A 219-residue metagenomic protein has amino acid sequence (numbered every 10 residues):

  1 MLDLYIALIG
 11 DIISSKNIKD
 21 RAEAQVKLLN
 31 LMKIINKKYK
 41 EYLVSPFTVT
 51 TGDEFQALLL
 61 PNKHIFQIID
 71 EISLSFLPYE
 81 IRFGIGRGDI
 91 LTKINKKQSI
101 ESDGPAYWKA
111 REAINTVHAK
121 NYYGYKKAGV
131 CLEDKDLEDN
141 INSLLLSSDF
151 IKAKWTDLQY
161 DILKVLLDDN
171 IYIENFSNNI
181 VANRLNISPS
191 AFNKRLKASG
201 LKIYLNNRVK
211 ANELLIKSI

Functional and structural regions predicted by a protein language model:
M1-I219: Regulatory and interdomain segments flanking nucleotide-handling catalytic cores in signaling/defense enzymes
